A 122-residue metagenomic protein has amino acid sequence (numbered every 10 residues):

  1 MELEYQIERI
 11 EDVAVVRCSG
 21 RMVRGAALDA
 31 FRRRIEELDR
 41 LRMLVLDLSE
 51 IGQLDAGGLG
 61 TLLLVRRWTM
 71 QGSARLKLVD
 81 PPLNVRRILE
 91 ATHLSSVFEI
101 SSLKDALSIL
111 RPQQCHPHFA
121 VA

Functional and structural regions predicted by a protein language model:
M1-G52, L64-A122: STAS-like cytosolic regulatory interaction modules
D55: ABC-family nucleotide-binding domains
